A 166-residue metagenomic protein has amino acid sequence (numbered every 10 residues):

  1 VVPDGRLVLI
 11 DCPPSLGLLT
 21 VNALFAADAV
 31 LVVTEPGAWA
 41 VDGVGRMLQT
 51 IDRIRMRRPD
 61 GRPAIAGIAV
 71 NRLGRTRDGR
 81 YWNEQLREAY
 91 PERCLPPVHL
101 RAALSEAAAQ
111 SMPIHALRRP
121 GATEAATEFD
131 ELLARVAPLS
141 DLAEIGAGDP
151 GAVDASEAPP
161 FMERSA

Functional and structural regions predicted by a protein language model:
V1-D4, A107-A109: P-loop/Walker-type NTP enzyme "switch/lid" segment
V2-P96: Conserved catalytic-core segment of NTP-binding enzymes
M56-A166: C-terminal lobe/tail of nucleotide-utilizing enzymes
